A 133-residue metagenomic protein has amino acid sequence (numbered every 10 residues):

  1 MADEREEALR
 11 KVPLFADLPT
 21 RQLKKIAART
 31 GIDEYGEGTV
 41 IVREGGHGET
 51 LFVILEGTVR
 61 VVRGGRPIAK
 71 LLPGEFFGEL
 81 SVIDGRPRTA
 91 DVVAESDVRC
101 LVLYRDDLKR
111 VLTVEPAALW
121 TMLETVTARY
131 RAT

Functional and structural regions predicted by a protein language model:
R5, R21-K25, P87-T89, D106-T133: A small-molecule sensor/coupling module
E6, R10-G64, L71: Regulatory nucleotide-sensing modules
L18, L72, E95, L103-Y104 (+1 more regions): A conserved hydrophobic position in a structured secondary element of the catalytic/binding core that shapes
V61-V62, E79-L80, A90-A94, R110-V111: Short beta-strand His + acidic residue motifs that chelate non-heme Fe in jelly-roll/DSBH and cupin folds
R66-E79: Short acidic-glycine-tyrosine-enriched beta hairpin
I83-D106: Ligand-binding loop in jelly-roll beta-barrel domains
